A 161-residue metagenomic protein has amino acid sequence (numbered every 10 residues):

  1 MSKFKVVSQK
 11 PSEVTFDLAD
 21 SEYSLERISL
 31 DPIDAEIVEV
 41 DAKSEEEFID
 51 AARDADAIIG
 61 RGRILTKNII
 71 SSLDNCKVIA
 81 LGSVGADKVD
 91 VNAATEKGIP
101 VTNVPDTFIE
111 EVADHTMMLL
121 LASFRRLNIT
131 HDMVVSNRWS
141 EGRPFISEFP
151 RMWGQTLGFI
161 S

Functional and structural regions predicted by a protein language model:
M1-A55: N-terminal glycine-/charge-rich "phosphate-binding" loop or analogous flexible N-terminal tail
S8, L157-F159: Hydrophobic Val/Ile/Leu positions in short beta-strands of Rossmann-like dinucleotide-binding domains
D41, G82-S83, I99-E110: Short beta->alpha connector loops at strand-helix junctions that form conserved, small/polar/Pro-enriched
S44-F48, I64-I69: Short acidic active-site motifs
A55, L73-C76: An anion/phosphate-binding loop that grips the pyrophosphate of nucleotide cofactors and donors
D87-I99: Rossmann-fold NAD(P)-binding glycine/threonine-rich loop
K97, P105-T156: Phosphate-binding beta-alpha-beta segment of Rossmann-like dinucleotide-binding domains, i.e., the NAD(P)
